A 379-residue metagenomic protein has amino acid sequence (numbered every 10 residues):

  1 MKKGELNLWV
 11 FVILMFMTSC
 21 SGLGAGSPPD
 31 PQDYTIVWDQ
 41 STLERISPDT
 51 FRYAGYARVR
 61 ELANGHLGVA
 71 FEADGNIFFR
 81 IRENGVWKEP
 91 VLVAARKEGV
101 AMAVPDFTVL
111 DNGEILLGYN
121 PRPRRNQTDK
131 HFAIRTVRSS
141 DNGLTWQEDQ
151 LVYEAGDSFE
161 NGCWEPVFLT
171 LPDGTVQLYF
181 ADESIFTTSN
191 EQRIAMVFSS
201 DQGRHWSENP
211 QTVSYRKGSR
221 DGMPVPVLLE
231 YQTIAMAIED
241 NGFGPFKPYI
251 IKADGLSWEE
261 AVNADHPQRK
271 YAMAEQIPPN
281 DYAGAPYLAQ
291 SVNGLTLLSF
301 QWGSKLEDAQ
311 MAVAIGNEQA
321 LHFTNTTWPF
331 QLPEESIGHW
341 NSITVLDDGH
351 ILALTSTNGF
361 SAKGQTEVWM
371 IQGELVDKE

Functional and structural regions predicted by a protein language model:
M1-W9: Bacterial N-terminal signal peptides that target proteins for export
V10-L14: Hydrophobic helical h-region of N-terminal Sec-dependent signal peptides in bacterial secretory/periplasmic proteins
T18-S19: C-terminal motif of bacterial Sec signal peptides marking the signal peptidase cleavage site
G24-G26: Boundary at the C-terminal end of the N-terminal hydrophobic targeting segment
P28-E379: Asp-box/BNR beta-propeller blade signature and adjacent active/binding-site loops in extracellular glycan-interacting
